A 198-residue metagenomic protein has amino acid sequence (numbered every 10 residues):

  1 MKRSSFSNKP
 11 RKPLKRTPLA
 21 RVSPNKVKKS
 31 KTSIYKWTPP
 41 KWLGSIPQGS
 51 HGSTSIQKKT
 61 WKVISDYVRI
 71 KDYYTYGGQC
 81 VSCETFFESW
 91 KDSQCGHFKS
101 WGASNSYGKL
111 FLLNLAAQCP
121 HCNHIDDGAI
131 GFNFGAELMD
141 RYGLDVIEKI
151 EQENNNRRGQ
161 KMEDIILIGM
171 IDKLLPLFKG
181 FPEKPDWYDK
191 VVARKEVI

Functional and structural regions predicted by a protein language model:
M1-Y67, F86-F87, E153-I198: A boundary/linker detector
I46-S53, F98-A103, C119: Short, flexible active-site loops
I56, Y107, D126: Conserved aromatic-histidine-acidic binding/catalytic patches
T60-Q94, C119: Short cysteine-rich loop/turn motifs with clustered Cys
V81-L115: Histidine-centered nuclease catalytic patch
T85-E88, N114-G143: Short Cys/His-centered divalent metal-binding micro-motifs
F111-H121, G143-D172: Short Fe-S-cluster ligation motifs
